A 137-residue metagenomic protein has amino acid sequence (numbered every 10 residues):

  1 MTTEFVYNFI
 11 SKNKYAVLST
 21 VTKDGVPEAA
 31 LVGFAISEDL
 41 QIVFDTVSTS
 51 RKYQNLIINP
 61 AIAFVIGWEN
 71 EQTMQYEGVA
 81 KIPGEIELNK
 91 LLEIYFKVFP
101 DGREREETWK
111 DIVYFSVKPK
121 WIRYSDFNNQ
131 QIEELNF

Functional and structural regions predicted by a protein language model:
M1-A16: Extreme N-terminal tail/first-helix region
Y7-N8, F34, Q54, E104-E107 (+1 more regions): Short secondary-structure boundary/capping segments
K12-V17, F96-P100: Short Pro/Gly-enriched beta-strand edge/turn motifs at strand-loop
N13-S48, L56, I62-I66, Q75-Y76: Short beta-strand segments
R51: Short alpha-helical
W68-N70: Short, acidic/turn-prone active-site loops that include or flank metal/cofactor- and phosphate-binding residues
T73-F137: Charged, gly/pro-rich active-site loop segments
